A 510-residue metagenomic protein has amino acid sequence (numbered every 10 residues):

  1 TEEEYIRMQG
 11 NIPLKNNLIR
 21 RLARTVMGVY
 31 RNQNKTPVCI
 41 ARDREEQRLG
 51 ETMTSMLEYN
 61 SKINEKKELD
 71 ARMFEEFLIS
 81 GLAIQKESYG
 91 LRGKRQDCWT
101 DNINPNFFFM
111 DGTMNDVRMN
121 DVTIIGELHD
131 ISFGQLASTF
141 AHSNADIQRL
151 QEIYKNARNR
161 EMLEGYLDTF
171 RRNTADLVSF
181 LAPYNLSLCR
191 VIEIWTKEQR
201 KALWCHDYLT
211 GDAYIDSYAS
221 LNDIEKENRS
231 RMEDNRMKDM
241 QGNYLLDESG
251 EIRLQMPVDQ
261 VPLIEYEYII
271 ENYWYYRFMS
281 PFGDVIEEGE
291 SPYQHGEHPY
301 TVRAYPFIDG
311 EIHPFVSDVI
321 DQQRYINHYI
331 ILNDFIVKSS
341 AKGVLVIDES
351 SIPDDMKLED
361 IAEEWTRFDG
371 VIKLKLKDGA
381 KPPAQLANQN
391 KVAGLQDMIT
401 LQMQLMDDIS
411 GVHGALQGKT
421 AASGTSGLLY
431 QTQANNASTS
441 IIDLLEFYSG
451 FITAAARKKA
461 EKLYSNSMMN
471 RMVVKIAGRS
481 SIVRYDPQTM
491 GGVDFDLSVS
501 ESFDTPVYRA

Functional and structural regions predicted by a protein language model:
T1-A510: Extended alpha-helical, oligomerization-prone segments that build pores/tubes and scaffolds
